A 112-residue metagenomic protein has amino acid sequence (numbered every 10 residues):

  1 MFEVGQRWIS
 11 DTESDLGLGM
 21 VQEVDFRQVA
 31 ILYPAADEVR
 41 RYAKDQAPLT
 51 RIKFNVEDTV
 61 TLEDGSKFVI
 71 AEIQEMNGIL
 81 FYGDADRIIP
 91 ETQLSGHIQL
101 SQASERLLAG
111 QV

Functional and structural regions predicted by a protein language model:
M1-T12, R51-V69: Short coil-to-beta transition motif at edge beta-strands of beta-rich domains
F2-V4, V24-R27, K53-V56, Q74-N77: A short, compositionally biased
Q6, G19-M20, V29, D58: Residue-level detector of beta-strand structural context in well-folded domains
T12-S14, A35: A generic beta-sheet turn/junction motif
L16-V24, S66-M76: Short beta-strand-centered aromatic/proline hotspots
G17, R27-I31, N77-Y82: Short aromatic-glycine-enriched beta-strand elements
R27-R41: Short, basic/aromatic beta-hairpin or loop at an interaction surface
D37-G65, N77, A85-V112: Intrinsically disordered, low-complexity, charged/polar segments
